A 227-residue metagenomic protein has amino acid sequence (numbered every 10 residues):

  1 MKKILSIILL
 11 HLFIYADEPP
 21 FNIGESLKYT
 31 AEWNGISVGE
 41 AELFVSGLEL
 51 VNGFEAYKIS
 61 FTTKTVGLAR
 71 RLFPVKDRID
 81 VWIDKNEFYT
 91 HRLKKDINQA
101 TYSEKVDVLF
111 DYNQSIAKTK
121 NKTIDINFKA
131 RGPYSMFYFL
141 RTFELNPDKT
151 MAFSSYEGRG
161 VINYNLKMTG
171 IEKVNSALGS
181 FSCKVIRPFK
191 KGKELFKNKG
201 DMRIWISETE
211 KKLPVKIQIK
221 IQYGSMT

Functional and structural regions predicted by a protein language model:
I4-F13: Sec-dependent N-terminal signal peptides
L10, G24, K28, K129 (+3 more regions): Alpha-helical structural elements
D17-F110, L145-T227: Acidic, serine/threonine-rich low-complexity disordered tracts
A100-F143: Hydrophobic, well-structured mid-protein blocks that either form specific transmembrane helices
